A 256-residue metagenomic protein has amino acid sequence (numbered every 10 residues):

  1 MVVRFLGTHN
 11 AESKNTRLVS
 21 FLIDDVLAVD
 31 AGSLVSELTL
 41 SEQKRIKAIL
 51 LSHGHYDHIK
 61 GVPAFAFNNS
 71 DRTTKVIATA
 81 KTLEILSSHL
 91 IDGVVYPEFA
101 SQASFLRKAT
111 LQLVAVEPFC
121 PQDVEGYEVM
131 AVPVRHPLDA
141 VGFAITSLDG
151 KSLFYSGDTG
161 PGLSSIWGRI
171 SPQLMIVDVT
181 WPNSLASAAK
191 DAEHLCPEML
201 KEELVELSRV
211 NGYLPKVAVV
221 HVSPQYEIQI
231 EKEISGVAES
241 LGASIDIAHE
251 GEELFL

Functional and structural regions predicted by a protein language model:
M1-E42, V141-G157: Conserved beta-strand hairpin/beta-sheet module of binuclear metal-dependent hydrolase folds, prominently
V3, F21, V29, H53 (+7 more regions): Divalent metal-coordination and catalytic microenvironments
A28-G32, K47-D57, I77-T79, F154-G157 (+3 more regions): Active-site neighborhood of phospho(di)ester-bond hydrolases with catalytic His/Asp-centered motifs
L34-K81: Active-site metal-binding motif and surrounding structural segment of the metallo-beta-lactamase
L38-Q43, A64, Q122-E125, S165-G168 (+2 more regions): Short amphipathic alpha-helix with an adjacent loop that forms part of the alpha/beta core around
F67-T73, V95-L106, L204-L214: Alpha-helix termini
T82-A140, L148, A243-L254: Metallo-beta-lactamase
G160-G251: Cap/insert and terminal regions of metallo-dependent hydrolase folds
